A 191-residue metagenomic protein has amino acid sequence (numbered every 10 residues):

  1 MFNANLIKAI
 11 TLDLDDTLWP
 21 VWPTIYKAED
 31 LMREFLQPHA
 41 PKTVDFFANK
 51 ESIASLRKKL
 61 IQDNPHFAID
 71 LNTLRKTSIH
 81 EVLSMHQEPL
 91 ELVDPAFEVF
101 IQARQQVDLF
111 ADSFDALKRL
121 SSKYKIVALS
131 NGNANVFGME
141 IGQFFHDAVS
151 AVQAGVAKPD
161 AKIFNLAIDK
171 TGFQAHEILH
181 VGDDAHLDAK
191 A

Functional and structural regions predicted by a protein language model:
N3-A111: N-terminal helical cap/lid subdomain that shapes the substrate entry/recognition surface in HAD-like hydrolases
A4-I7, K123, A175-E177: A general structural motif
I10, E91-V152: Substrate-recognition element of Asp-dependent hydrolases with the DxDx(T/V) motif
D13-D15, P20, N131, D183 (+1 more regions): Acidic active-site catalytic centers that drive phospho-/nucleotidyl reactions and related ester hydrolyses
D30, E34, S122, D169: Short, well-ordered alpha-helices that flank and scaffold nucleotide-derived cofactor binding pockets
V127, G132-L179, A185-L187: Substrate-recognition "cap/lid" segment bordering the active-site pocket of phosphatases
A191: Hydrophobic/aromatic ligand-binding patch that stacks against planar heteroaromatic rings of cofactors or nucleotides
